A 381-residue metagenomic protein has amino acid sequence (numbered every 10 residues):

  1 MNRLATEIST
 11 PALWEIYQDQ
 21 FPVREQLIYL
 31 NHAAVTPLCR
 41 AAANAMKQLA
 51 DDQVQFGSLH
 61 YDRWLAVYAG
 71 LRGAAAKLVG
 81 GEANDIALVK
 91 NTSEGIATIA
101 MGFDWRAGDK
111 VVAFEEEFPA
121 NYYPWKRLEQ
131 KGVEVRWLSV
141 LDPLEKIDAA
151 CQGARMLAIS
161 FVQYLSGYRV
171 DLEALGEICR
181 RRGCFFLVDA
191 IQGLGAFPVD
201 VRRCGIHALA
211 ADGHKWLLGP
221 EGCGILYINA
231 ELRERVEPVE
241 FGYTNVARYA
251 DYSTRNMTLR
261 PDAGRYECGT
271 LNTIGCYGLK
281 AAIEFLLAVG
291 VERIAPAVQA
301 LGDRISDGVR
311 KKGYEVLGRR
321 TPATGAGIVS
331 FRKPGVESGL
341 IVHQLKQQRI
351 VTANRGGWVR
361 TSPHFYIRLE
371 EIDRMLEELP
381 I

Functional and structural regions predicted by a protein language model:
M1-I381: Pyridoxal 5′-phosphate
